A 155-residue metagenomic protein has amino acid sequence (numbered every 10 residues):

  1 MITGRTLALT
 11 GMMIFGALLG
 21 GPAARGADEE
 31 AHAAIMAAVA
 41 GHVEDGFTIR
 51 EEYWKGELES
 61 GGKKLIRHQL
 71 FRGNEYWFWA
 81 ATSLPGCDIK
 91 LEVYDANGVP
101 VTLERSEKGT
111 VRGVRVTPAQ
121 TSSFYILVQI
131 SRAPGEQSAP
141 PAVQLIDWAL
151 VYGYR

Functional and structural regions predicted by a protein language model:
A8-L18: Bacterial N-terminal signal peptides
G20-G26: Sec/Tat signal peptide C-region and signal peptidase I cleavage site
A27-F47, V93-D95, S123-R155: C-terminal edge strands of extracellular/lumenal beta-sandwich accessory domains
E52-G62, E107: Extracellular beta-rich ligand/substrate-recognition surface
L58-S60, L65-N74, V116-T121: Extracellular and analogous surface-interaction loops
L65-S83, Y125-V128: Hydrophobic beta-strand segments within beta-rich accessory/binding domains
R67-H68, T110-Q120, I126, S131: Beta-sandwich interaction modules
P85-P100: Short, surface-exposed beta-strand/strand-loop-strand elements in extracellular ectodomains
